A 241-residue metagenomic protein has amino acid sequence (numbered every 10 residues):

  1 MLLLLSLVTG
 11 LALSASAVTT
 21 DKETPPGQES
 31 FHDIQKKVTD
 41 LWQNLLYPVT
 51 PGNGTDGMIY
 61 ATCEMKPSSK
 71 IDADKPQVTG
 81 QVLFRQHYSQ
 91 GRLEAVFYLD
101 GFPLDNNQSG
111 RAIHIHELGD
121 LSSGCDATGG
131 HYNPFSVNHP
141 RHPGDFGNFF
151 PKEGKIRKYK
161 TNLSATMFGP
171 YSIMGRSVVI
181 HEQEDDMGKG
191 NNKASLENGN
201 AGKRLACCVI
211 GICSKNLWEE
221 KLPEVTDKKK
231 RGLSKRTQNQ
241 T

Functional and structural regions predicted by a protein language model:
L2-S6, G10-T241: N-terminal leader/targeting pre-sequences
